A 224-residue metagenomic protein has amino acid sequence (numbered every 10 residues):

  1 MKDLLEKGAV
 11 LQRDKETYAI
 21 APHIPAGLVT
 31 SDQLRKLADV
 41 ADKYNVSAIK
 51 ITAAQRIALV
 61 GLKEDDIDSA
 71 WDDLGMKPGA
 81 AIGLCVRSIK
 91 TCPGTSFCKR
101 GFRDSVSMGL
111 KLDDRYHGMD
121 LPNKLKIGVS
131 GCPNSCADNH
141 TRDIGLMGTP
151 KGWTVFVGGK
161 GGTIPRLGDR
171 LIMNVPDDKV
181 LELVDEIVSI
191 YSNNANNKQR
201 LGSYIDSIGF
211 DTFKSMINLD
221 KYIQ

Functional and structural regions predicted by a protein language model:
M1-Q33: N-terminal basic/disordered segments at the start of proteins
A9-D14, N45-I51, K160-G161: Short, flexible, solvent-exposed loop/turn segments with mixed acidic/basic and small polar residues
I20-P150: Small-residue-enriched alpha-helical segments and adjacent helix-cap loops that form tight helix-helix packing
P25-V29, L62, R100-D104, I172-K179 (+2 more regions): Catalytic cores of large soluble enzymes that bind and process phosphate-bearing ligands
V46-A53, L121-L125, N193-S207, I223-Q224: Flexible, glycine/charged-enriched surface loops at secondary-structure junctions
G131, S135, H140-R200, K214 (+1 more regions): Mobile "lid/hinge" segments at catalytic clefts and subdomain interfaces of large enzymes
L219: Conserved catalytic/coupling modules of large nucleotide/cofactor-utilizing molecular machines
